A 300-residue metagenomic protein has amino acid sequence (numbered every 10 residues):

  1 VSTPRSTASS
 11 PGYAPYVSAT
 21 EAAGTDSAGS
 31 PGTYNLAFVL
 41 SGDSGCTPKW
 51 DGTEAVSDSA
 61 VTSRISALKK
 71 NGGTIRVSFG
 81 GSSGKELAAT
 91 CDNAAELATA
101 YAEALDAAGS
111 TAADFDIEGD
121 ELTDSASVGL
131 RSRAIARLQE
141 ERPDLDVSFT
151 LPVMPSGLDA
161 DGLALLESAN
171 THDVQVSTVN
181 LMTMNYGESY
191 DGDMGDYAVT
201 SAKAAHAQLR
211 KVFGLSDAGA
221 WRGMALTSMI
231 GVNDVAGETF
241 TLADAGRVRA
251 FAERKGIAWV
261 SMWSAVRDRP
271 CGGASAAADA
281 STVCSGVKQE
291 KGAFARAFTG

Functional and structural regions predicted by a protein language model:
V1-T3: Secretory targeting and sorting signals
S6-L181, N185-V212, W221-A225, G231-A245 (+1 more regions): Chitinase-like catalytic core of GlcNAc-active glycosidases
D217: Arginine/glycine-rich "motif VI" loop of SF2 helicases in the C-terminal RecA-like domain
A225-S228, W259-S264: Conserved active-site loop/cleft motifs that coordinate metal ions or position small ligands
E238-W259: Short, low-complexity, polybasic intrinsically disordered segments
R267: Short, solvent-exposed loop/turn segments at secondary-structure junctions
